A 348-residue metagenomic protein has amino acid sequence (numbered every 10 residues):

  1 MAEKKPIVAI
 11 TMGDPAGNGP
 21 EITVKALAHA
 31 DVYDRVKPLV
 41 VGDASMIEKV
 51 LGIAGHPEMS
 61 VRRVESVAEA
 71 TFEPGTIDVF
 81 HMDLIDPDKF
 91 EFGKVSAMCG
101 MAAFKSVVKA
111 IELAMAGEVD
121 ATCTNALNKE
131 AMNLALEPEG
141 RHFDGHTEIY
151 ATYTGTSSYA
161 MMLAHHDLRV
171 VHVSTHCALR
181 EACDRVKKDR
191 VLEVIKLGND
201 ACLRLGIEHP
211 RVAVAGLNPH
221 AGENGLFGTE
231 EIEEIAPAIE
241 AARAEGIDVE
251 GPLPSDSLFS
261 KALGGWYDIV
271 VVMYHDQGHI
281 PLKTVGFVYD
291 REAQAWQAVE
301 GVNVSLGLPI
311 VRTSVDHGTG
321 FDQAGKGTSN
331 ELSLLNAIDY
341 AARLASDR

Functional and structural regions predicted by a protein language model:
M1-D144, D189-A213, L217-M273, Q277-N303 (+1 more regions): Contiguous, glycine/small-aliphatic-enriched amphipathic segments in soluble metabolic enzymes
P74-I77, H165-V170: Beta-strand-turn-beta hairpins that frame and shape the catalytic cleft of phosphate-ester-processing enzymes
F90-E91, H176-L179: Gly-rich Lys/Arg/Thr-decorated short loops/hinges at beta-loop-alpha junctions or inter-strand turns that position
E91, E148-I149, A164: Intrinsically disordered, low-complexity segments enriched in polar/charged residues with Gly/Pro, especially when
D144-S157, L179-A201: Active-site glycine-rich loop that binds ribose-phosphate moieties when present
T152-L168, S305-T319: Short, flexible loop segments at boundaries between secondary-structure elements
